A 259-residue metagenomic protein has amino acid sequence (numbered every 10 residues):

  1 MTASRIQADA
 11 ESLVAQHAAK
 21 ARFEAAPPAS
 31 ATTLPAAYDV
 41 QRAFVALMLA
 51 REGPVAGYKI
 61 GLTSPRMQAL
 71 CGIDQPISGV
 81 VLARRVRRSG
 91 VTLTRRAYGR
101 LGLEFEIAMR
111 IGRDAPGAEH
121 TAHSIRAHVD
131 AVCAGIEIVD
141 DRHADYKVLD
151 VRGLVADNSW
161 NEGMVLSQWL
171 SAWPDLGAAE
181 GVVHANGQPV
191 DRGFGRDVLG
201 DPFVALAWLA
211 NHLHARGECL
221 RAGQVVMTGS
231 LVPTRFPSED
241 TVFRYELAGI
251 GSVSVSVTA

Functional and structural regions predicted by a protein language model:
T2-D201, S238, V242, S252-A259: Catalytic-core "active-site belt" of small-molecule-metabolizing enzymes, emphasizing His/Asp/Glu-rich regions
A185-N186, T228, A248: Short strand-turn-strand beta-turns centered on an Asx-Gly dipeptide
L206-R235: A conserved acidic, glycine/proline-rich C-terminal tail/linker
